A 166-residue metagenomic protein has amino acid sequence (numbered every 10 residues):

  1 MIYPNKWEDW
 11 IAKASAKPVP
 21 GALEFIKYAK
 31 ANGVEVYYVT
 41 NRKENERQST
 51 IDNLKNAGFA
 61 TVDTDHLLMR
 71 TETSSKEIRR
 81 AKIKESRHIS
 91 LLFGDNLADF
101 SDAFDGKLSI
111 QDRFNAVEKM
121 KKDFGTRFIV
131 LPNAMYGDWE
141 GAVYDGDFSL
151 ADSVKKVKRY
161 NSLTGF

Functional and structural regions predicted by a protein language model:
M1-W7: Short, compositionally biased "basic patch" segments
E8-Y37, E44: Short, acidic loop-to-helix structural element flanking the phosphoryl-transfer center in phosphate-processing enzymes
K43, R47-F166: C-terminal cap/substrate-recognition subdomain and adjoining C-terminal extension of metal-dependent phosphatase-like
